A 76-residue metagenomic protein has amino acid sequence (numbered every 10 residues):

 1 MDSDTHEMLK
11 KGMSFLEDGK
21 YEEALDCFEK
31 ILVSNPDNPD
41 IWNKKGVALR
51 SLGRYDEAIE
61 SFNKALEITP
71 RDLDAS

Functional and structural regions predicted by a protein language model:
E17-D18, S51: Register position in tetratricopeptide repeats
K30-V33, N63-E67: Conserved structural position within tetratricopeptide repeats
